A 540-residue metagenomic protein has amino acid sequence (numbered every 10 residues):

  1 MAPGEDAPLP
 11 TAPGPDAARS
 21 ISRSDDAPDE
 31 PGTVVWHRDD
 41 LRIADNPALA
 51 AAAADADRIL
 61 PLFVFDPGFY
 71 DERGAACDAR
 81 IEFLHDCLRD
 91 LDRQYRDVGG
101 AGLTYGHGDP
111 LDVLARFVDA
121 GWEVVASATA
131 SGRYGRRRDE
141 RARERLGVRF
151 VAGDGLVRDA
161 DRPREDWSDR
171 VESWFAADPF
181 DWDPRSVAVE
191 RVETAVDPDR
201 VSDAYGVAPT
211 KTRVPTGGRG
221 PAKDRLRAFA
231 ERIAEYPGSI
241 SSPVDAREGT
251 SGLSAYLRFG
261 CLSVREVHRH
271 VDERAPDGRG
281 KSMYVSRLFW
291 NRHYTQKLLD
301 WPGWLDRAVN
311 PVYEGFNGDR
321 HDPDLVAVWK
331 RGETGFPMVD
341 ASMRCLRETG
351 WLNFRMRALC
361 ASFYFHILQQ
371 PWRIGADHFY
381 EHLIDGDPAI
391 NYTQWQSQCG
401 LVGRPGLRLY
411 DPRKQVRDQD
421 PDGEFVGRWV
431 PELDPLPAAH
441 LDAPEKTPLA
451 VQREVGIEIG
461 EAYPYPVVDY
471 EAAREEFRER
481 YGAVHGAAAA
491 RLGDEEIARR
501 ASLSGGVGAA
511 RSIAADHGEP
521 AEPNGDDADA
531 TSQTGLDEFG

Functional and structural regions predicted by a protein language model:
A2-G100, E461-Y463, R474, R478 (+2 more regions): N-terminal beta-strand-loop-alpha-helix module at the start of alpha/beta ligand-binding or catalytic domains
G4-E5, L9-G14, E165-P311, D420 (+1 more regions): Glycine/tryptophan-enriched, flexible segments
V34, L60-L62, T104, E123-V125 (+1 more regions): A structural signal for isolated positions on well-ordered beta-strands in alpha/beta enzyme cores
R38-D40, V64-D66, G108, T129-S131 (+6 more regions): An acidic- and aromatic-residue-enriched active-site/binding cleft used to recognize and process polar
I43-L49, V113, R138, R274 (+1 more regions): Short alpha-helical segments and helix-capping/turn motifs at coil-helix boundaries
D86, G108-D109: Short beta->alpha linker loops
A101, P110-G220, T393: Beta-rich, aromatic/charged-enriched effector core domains that present basic-aromatic interfaces for binding
G249-L257, C261-A439: Active-site-proximal binding-pocket segments
